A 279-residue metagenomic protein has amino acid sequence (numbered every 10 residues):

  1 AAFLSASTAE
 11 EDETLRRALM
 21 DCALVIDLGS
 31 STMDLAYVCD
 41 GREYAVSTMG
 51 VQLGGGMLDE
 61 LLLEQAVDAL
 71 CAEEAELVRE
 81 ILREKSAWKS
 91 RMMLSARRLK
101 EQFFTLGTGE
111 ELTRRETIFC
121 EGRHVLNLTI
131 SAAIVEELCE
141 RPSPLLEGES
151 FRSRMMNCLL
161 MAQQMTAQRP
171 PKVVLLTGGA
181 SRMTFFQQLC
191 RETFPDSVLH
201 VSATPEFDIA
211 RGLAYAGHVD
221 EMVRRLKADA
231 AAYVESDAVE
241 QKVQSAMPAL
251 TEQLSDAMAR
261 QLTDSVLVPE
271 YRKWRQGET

Functional and structural regions predicted by a protein language model:
A1-T8, D59-E64, H200-E240: Glycine-rich phosphate-binding/hydrolytic loop that grips phosphoryl groups
A2-F3, T32-D34, Y44, G179-F185 (+1 more regions): Flexible loop/turn segments at secondary-structure boundaries
E10-Y44: Gly/Thr-rich phosphate-binding beta-strand-loop-beta motif of the actin/hexokinase/Hsp70
G41-E64: Short glycine-rich, Thr/Ser-proximal phosphate-binding strand/loop in the N-terminal lobe of ATP-dependent enzymes
G54, T177-G178, V201-S202: Small/polar loops that bind or transfer phosphate-bearing groups
M57-F186, M247-P248, E252-S255, A259 (+1 more regions): Gly/charged contiguous loops adjacent to phosphate- or pyrophosphate-bearing nucleotide/cofactor binding elements
D68, A72, E192, D196 (+1 more regions): Short, well-ordered loop/turn and helix-capping segments at boundaries between secondary-structure elements and domains
R182-S197: Conserved helicase motor "Helicase C" RecA-like lobe of SF1/SF2 P-loop NTPases
